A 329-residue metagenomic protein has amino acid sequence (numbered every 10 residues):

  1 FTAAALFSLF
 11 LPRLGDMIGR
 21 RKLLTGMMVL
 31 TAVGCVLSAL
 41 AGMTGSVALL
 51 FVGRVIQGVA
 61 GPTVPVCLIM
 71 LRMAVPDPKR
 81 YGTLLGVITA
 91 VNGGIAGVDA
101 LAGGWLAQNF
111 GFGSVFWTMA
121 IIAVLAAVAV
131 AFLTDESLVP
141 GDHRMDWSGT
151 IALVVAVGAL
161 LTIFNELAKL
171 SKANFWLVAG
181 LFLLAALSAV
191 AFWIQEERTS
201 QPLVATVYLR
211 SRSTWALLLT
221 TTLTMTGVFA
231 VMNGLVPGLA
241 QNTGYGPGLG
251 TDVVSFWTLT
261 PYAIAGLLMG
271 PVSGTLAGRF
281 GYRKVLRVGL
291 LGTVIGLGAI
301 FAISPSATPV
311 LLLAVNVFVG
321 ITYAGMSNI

Functional and structural regions predicted by a protein language model:
F1, A5-S148: Helix-loop-helix hairpins in multi-pass membrane proteins, especially solute transporters
L6, V33, L40, G58-V59 (+10 more regions): Hydrophobic/aromatic residues within the transmembrane alpha-helices of Major Facilitator Superfamily
V29-A32, F51, V55-V59, A90 (+11 more regions): Residue-level signature of the transmembrane alpha-helical core of multi-pass small-molecule transporters
L30-L40, I122-A129, L187-A191, G292-A302 (+2 more regions): Transmembrane-helix signature of multi-pass solute transporters
G34, P202-I329: 12-transmembrane solute porter fold
G34-T44, N109-F110, F132-E136, L167-A168 (+4 more regions): Helix-loop junctions at the membrane-solvent interface of multi-pass transporters, primarily the C-terminal
G86, F175, D252-F256: Small-residue hotspots at the loop-to-helix junctions and early N-terminal turns of transmembrane alpha-helices
Q108-T220, G227: Hydrophobic transmembrane-helix bundles of small-molecule transporters
